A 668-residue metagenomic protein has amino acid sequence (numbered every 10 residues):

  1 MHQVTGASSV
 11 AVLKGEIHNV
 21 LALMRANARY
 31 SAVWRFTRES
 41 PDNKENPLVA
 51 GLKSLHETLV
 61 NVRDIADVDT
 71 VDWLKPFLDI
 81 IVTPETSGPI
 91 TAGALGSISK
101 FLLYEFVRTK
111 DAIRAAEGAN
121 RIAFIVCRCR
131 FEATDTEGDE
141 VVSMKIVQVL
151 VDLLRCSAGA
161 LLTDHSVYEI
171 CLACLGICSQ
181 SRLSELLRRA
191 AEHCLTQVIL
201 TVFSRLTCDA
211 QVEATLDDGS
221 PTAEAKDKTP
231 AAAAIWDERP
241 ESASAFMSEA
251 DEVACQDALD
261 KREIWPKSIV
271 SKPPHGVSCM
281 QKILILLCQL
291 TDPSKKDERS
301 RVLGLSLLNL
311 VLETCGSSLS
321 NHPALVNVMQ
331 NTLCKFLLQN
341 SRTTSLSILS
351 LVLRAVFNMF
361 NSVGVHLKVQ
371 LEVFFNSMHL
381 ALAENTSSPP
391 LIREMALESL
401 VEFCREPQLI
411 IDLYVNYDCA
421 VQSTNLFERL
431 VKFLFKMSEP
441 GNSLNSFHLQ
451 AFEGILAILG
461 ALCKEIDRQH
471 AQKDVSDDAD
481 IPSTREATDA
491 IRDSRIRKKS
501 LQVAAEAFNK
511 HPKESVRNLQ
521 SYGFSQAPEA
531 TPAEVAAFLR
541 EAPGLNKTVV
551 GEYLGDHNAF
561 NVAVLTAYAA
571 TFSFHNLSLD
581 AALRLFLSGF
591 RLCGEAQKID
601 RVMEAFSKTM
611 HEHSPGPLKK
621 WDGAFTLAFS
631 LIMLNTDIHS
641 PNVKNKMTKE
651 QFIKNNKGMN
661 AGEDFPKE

Functional and structural regions predicted by a protein language model:
M1-R155, E169-C178, L186-E486, R492: Karyopherin-beta/Importin-beta family HEAT-repeat alpha-solenoid scaffold
L59-R63, G159-A160, I269-P273, L501-V503 (+2 more regions): A ubiquitous short alpha-helical element
I65, T134-D139, A158-T163, R182 (+5 more regions): Short acidic, glycine/proline-enriched loop segments that cap or flank alpha-helices
G93, D111-A116, T163-V167, R584 (+2 more regions): "Short basic amphipathic alpha-helical interaction patches in structured regions
V107, F131-D135, R155-G159, L200 (+6 more regions): Alpha-helix capping at helix-to-loop junctions
L290-D292, E298-E313, L462-T609, G616 (+2 more regions): Catalytic and GAP-homology cores of small GTPase regulators
A451, G623-N635: Conserved, well-structured core segments
